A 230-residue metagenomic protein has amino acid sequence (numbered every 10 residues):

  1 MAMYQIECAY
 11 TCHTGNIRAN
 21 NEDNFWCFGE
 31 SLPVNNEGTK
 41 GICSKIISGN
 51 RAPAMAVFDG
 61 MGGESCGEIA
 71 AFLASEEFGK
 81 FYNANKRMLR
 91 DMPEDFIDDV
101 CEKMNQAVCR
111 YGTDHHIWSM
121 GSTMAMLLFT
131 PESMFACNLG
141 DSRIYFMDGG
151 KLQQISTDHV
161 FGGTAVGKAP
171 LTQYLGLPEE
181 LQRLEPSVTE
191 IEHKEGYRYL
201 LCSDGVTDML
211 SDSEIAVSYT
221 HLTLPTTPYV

Functional and structural regions predicted by a protein language model:
M1-L222: PP2C/PPM-type serine/threonine phosphatase catalytic domain
H221-V230: Single conserved hydrophobic/aromatic residue that forms the stacking wall/gate of nucleotide- or nucleobase-binding
